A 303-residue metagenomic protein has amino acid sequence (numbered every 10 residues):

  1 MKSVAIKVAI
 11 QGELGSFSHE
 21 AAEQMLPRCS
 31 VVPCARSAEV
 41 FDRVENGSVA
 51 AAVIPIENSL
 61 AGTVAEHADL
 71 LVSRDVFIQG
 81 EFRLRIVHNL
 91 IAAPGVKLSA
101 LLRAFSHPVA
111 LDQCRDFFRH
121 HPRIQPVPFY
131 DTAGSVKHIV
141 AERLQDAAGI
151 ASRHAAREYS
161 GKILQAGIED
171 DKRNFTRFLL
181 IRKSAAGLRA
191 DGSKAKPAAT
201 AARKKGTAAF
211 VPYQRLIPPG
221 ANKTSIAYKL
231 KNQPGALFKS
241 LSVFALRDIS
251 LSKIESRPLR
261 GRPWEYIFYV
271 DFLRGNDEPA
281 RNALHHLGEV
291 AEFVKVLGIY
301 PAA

Functional and structural regions predicted by a protein language model:
M1-A303: Domain-level signature for soluble enzymes in the chorismate/prephenate branch of the shikimate pathway
